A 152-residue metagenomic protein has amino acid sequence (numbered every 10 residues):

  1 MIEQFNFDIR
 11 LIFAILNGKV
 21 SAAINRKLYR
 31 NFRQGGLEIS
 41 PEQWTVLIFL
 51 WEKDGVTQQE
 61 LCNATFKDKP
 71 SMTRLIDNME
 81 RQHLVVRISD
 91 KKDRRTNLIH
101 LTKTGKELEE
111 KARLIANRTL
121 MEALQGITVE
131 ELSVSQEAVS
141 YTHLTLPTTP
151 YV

Functional and structural regions predicted by a protein language model:
M1-G35: N-terminal leader segment of winged-helix/HTH proteins
V20, I24-K27, N31, T65 (+3 more regions): Alpha-helical linker/hinge and terminal dimerization helices associated with HTH transcriptional regulators
A22, R26-P70: N-terminal helix-turn-helix DNA-binding core of bacterial DNA-binding proteins
P41, D54-L98: Canonical helix-turn-helix DNA-binding module
D77-Q136: Charged, amphipathic alpha-helical coiled-coil/dimerization segments
T142-T148: Conserved small/polar residues in nucleotide/adenosyl-binding loops
